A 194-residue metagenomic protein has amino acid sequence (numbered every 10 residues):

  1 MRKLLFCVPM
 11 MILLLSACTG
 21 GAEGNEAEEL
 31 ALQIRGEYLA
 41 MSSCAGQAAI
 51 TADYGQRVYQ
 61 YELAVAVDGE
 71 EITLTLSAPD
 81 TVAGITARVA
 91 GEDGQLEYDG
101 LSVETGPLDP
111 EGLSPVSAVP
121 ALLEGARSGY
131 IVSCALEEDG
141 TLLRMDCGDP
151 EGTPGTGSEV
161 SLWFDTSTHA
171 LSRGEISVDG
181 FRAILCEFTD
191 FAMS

Functional and structural regions predicted by a protein language model:
M1-S16: Sec-dependent bacterial lipoprotein signal peptides
A17-A66, A192-S194: N-terminal leader/targeting segments and the immediate start of mature chains
E37, L63-V67, A87-R88, G129-E138 (+1 more regions): Short, exposed beta-strand/loop patches in secreted or surface proteins that constitute
L39, A48, L96-T153: Flexible, processing/modification-adjacent segments and terminal tails in exported/periplasmic/extracellular proteins
S42-I50, R57-L76, I85, E92-G94 (+3 more regions): One face of beta-strands
R57-Y59, T81, S128, D139 (+1 more regions): Residues that act as N-cap/strand-start positions at coil-to-secondary-structure junctions
A64-A118: An acidic-aromatic
V132-S194: Gly/Pro-enriched, hydrophobic low-complexity segments that function as extracytoplasmic propeptides/linkers
